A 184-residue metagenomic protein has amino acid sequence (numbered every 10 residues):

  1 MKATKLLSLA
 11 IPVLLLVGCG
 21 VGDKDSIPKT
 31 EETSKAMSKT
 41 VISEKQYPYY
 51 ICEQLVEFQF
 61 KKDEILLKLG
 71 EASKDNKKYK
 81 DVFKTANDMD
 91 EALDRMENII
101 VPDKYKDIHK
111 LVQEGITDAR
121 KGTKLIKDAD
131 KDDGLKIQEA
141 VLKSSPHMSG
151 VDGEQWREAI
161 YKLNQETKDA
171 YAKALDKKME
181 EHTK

Functional and structural regions predicted by a protein language model:
M1-L6: Positively charged n-region of N-terminal signal peptides that target proteins for export
L15-G18: C-terminal motif of bacterial Sec signal peptides marking the signal peptidase cleavage site
G20-D23: Bacterial signal peptide processing site
T33-V82, A129-K184: C-terminal amphipathic alpha-helix
Q59-L66, N87-E97: Extended amphipathic alpha-helical scaffold segments
N87-A92, D118, V151-E154, E158: Amphipathic alpha-helical packing segments from all-alpha helical-bundle domains
D90-I116: Short, solvent-exposed, charged loop/turn and helix-capping segments that join or cap alpha-helices on peripheral
I108-L111, D118-D133: Long, charged/polar, surface-exposed segments that mediate recognition or autoinhibition
